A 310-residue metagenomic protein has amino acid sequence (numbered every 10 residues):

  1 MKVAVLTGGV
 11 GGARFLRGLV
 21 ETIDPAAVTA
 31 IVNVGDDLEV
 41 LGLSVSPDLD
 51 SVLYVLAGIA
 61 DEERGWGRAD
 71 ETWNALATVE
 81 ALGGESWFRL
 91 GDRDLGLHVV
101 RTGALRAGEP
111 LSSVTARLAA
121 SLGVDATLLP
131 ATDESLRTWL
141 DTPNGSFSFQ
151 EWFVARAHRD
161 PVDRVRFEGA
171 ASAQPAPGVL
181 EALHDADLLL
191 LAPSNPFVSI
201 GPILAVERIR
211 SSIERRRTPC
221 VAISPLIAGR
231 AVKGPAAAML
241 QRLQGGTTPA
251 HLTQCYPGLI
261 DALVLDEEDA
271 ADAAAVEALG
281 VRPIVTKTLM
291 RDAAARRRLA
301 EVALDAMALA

Functional and structural regions predicted by a protein language model:
M1-A4: Extreme N-terminal starter segment of soluble prokaryotic enzymes
D24-A26, R215-C220, V281: A short helix->loop->beta-strand "cap" motif at the edges of active sites that frequently abuts
T29-N33, P219-L226, D261-E268: Short internal beta-strands
V32-F167: Electropositive, gly/pro-rich neighborhoods at or near active sites that engage anionic ligands
G35-D36, R216-K233, T288-M290: Short, flexible loop segments at boundaries between secondary-structure elements
D163-L183: Active-site glycine-rich loop that binds ribose-phosphate moieties when present
P202-R210: Charged helix-capping and loop-helix junction motifs
K233-A310: C-terminal functional extensions of proteins
